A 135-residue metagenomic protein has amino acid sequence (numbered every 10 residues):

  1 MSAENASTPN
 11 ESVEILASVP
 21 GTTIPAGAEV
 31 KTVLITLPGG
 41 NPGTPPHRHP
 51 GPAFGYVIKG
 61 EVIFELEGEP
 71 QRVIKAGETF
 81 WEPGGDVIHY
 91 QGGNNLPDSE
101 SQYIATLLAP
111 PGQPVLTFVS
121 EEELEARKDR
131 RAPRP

Functional and structural regions predicted by a protein language model:
M1-K31, V73, W81, T117-P135: A short, N-terminal "cap"/entry segment at the start of jelly-roll beta-barrel domains of the cupin/DSBH fold
A17-V19, N41-T44, I88-G93: A short, acidic/glycine-rich surface segment
P25-E29, L37-P38, E61, E67-D86: Short acidic-glycine-tyrosine-enriched beta hairpin
G27-A28, G40-F54: A short beta-loop-beta micro-motif enriched in histidine and acidic residues
T32-L34, F54, T79-W81, A105: Conserved hydrophobic/aromatic beta-strand scaffold that supports enzyme active sites
T36-L37, H49-F64, Y103: Short, conserved beta-strand element in jelly-roll/cupin
T44-R48, L66, V73, G92-N95: Short histidine-centered beta-strand/loop micro-motifs that create catalytic or ligand/metal-coordination sites
P70-Q71, G84-P114: Ligand-binding loop in jelly-roll beta-barrel domains
